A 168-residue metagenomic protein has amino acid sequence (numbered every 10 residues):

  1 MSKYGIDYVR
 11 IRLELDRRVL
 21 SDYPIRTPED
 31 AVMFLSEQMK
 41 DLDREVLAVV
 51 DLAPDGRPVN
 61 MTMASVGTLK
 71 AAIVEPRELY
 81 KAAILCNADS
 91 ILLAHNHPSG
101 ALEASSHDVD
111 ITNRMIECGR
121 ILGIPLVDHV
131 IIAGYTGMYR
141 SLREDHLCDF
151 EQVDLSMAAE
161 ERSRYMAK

Functional and structural regions predicted by a protein language model:
M1-L13, R17, S21, D30-M33 (+3 more regions): Active-site-proximal loop/helix of nucleotide/amide-processing enzymes and allied scaffolds
F34-Q38: Basic, amphipathic DNA-recognition helix from helix-turn-helix-like DNA-binding domains
K40-D43: Short loop/turn motifs at secondary-structure junctions and domain boundaries
V46-A48, V127: Short loop/turn microsegments at loop-to-beta-strand junctions
